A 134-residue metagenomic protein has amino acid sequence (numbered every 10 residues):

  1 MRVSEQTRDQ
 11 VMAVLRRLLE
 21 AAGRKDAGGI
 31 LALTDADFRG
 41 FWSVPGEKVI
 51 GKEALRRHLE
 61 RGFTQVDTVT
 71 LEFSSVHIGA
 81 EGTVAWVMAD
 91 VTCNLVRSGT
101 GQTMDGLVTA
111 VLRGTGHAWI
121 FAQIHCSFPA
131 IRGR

Functional and structural regions predicted by a protein language model:
M1-L33, D37, F41, G133: Short, low-complexity N-terminal intrinsically disordered segments enriched in polar/charged residues
R8, A27-A80: A solvent-exposed, acidic/Ser-Thr-rich amphipathic alpha-helical stretch
L18, L59, F73-I78, V91-C93 (+1 more regions): Hydrophobic/aromatic beta-strand elements that line small-molecule binding cavities or substrate pockets in beta-rich
T34, S43, A85-C93: Short, well-ordered beta-strand segments in beta-rich or mixed alpha/beta enzyme and ligand-binding folds
Q65, N94-T103: Short, cysteine-centered beta-strand-loop-beta hairpins and adjacent loop/turn segments enriched in charged/polar
E81, V96-S98, G114-A118: Flexible loop/coil segments at beta-strand boundaries within sensory signal-transduction domains
D105-G133: Short beta-strand edge/turn micro-motifs at domain boundaries
